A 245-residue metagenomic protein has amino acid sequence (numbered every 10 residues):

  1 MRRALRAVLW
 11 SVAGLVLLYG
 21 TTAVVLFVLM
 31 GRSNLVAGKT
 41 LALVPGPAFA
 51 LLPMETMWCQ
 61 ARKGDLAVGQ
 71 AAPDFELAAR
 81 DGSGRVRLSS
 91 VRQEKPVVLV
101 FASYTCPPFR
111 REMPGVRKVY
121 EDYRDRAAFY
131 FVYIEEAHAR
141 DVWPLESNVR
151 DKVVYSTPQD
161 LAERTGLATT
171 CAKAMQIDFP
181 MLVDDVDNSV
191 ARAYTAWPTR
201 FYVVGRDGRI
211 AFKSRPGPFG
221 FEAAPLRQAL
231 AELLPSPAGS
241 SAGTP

Functional and structural regions predicted by a protein language model:
M1-E76: N-terminal targeting signals for export/organelle localization
N34-L35, L52, D185-P245: Thiol-/selenol-based redox modules, centered on thioredoxin-like and closely related oxidoreductase domains
A78, S89-R92, G217-P218: A generic structural motif
A79-D81, V204-G205: Short, acidic, Ser/Thr-enriched surface-loop or helix-capping motifs
R85-R87, A211-F212: Generic structural signal for well-ordered beta-strand positions
V86-V116, A128-Y133: Short active-site neighborhood of thiol/selenol oxidoreductases, capturing the structured segment around
K95-P96, I177-P180, T195-Y202: Structural micro-motif
R110-M175: Structural microenvironment flanking redox-active thiols in thiol-disulfide oxidoreductases
